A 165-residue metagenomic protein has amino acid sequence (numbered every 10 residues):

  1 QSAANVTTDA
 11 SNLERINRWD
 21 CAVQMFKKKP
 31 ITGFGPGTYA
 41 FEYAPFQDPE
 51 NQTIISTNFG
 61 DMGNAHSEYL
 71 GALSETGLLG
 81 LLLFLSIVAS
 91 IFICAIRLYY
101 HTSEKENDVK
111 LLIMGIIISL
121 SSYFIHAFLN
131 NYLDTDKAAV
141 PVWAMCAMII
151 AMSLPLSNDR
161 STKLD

Functional and structural regions predicted by a protein language model:
N5-D20, T32-T76: Long extracytoplasmic/lumenal interhelical loops at the membrane interface of multi-pass membrane proteins
R18-C21, E42, E68, A72 (+4 more regions): Generic recognition of well-ordered alpha-helical segments
F26: Conserved short C-terminal alpha-helix that flanks the catalytic cleft of nucleotide-sugar-dependent
P45, C94-R97, A127: Transmembrane helix-loop junction
T76-S121: Hydrophobic transmembrane alpha-helices and their immediate junctions
I113-D165: Transmembrane alpha-helices of multi-pass inner-membrane enzymes
